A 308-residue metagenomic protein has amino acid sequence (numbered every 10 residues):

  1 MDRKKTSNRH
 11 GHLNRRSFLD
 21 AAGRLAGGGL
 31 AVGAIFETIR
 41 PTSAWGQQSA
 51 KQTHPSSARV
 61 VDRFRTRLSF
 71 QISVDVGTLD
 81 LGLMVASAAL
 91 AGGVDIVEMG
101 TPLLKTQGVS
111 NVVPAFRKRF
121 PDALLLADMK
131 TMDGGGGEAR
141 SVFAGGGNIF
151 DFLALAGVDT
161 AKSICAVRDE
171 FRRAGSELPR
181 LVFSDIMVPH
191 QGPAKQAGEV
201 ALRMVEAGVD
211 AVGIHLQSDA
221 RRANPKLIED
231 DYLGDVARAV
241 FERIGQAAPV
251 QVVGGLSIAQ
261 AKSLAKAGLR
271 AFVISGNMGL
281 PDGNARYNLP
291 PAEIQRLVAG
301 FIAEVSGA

Functional and structural regions predicted by a protein language model:
M1-S17, I39-S43: N-terminal secretory signal peptides
R15-A31: N-terminal export leaders
G33-R67: C-terminal segment of N-terminal export signals and the immediately downstream linker at the start of the mature
H54-A115, R119-L124, M132-G134, E293: Conserved N-terminal beta1-alpha1 strand-loop-helix module at the mouth
L103-F116, D133-G137, A154-R172, P193-A194 (+3 more regions): Active-site-adjacent beta->alpha loops and helix N-cap segments on the catalytic face of soluble alpha/beta enzymes
G135-V142, K195-M204, L256-A271: Catalytic cores of alpha/beta
G147-I228: Conserved anion-binding
L280-A308: C-terminal helical cap(s) of enzyme catalytic domains, especially alpha/beta-barrels
